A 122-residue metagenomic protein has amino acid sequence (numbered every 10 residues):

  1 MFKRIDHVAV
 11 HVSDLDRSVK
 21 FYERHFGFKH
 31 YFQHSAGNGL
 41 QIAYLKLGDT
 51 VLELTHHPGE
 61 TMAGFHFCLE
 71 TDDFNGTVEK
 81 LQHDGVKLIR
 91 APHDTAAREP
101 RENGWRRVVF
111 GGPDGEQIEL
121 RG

Functional and structural regions predicted by a protein language model:
F2, A9-V51: Core segments of cupin and vicinal oxygen chelate
R4-S13, A43-K46, G59-D84, R106-G111: Vicinal oxygen chelate
K20-F21, K80, D114: Structural preference for long, well-ordered alpha-helical segments within the folded cores of structured domains
Y22, P58-G59, E99, V109: A general structural signal for stabilizing positions within well-ordered secondary structure
Y31-A63, G111, Q117-G122: Conserved short beta-strand elements that form part of the metal-binding/catalytic scaffold of enzyme active sites
D49-V51, P58, D73, P92-D94 (+2 more regions): Short, flexible active-site-adjacent loop segments at beta-strand->alpha-helix junctions, enriched in small/polar
H83-G122: Vicinal oxygen chelate
